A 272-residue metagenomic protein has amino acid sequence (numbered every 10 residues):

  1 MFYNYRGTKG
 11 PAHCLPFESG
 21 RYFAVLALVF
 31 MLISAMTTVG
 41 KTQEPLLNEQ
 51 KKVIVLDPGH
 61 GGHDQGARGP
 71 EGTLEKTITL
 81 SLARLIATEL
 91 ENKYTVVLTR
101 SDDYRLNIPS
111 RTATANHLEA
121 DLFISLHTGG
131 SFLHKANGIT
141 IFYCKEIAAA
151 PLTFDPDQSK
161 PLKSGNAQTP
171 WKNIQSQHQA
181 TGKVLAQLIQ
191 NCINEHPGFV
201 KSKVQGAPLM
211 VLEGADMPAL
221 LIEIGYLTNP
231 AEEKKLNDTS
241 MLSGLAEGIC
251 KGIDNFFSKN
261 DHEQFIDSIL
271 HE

Functional and structural regions predicted by a protein language model:
M1-E272: Catalytic-site microenvironment of enzymes that process N-acetyl-hexosamine-containing cell-wall polysaccharides
